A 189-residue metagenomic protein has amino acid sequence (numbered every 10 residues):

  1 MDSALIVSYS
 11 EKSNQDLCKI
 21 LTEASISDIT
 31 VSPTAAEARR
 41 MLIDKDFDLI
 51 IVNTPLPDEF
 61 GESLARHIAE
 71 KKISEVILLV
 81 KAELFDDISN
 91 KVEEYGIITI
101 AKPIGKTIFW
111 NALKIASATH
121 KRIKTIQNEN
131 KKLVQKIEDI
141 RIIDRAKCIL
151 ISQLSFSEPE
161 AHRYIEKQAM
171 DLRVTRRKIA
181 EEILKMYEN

Functional and structural regions predicted by a protein language model:
M1-K12, L17-L21, I50: Conserved acidic segment of CheY-like receiver
N14, A35-A38, D48-A69: Conserved phosphotransfer microenvironments
I26-T34: Short hydrophobic/Thr-rich beta-strand motif most characteristic of the beta2 strand and flanking loop of CheY-like
S63, A82-I98: Alpha4 helix (beta4-alpha4-beta5 surface) of REC/receiver domains from two-component response regulators
I73-E83: A short, hydrophobic beta-strand element within the central beta-sheet of small alpha/beta folds
I104-L113: C-terminal output helix
K114-N128: The C-terminal output helix
K131-N189: C-terminal output/effector regions of signal-responsive regulators
